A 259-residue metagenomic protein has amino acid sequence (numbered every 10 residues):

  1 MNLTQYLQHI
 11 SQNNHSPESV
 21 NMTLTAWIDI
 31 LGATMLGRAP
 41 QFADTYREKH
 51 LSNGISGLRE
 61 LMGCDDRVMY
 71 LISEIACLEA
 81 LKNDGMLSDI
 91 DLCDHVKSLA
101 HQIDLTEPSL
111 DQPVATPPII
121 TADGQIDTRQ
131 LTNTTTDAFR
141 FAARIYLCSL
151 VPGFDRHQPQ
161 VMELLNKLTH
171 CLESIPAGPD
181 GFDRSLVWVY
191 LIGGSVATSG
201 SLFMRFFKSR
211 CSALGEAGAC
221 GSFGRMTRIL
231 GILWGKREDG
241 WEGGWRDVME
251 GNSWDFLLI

Functional and structural regions predicted by a protein language model:
N2-Q5, E238-D239: Secondary-structure junction/capping motif
L3, I10-G37, M62: Aromatic- and glycine-enriched pocket-lining scaffold segments that form the walls of small-molecule binding clefts
H9-S16, R38-V187, I192-C211, G215-E216: Cytosolic regulatory protein-protein interaction regions
S16-T23, I120-D127, R225-W234: TPR/TPR-like alpha-solenoid helical repeat scaffolds
T25, L36, M62-D66, I72 (+2 more regions): A cross-taxonomic marker for long C-terminal extensions/tails that follow the last structured domain
T25, S56, D239: Noncatalytic carbohydrate-binding groove/subsite architecture in carbohydrate-active enzymes
G200, S209-I259: Intrinsically disordered, low-complexity regulatory regions with latent secondary structure
